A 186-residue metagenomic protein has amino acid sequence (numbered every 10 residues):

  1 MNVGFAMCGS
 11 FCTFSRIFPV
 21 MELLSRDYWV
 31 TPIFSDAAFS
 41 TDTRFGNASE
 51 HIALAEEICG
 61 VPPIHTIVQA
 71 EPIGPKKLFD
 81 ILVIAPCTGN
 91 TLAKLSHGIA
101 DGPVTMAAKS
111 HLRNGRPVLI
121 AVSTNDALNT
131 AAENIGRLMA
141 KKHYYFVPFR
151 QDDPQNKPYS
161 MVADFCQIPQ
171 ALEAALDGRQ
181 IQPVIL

Functional and structural regions predicted by a protein language model:
M1-V118, S123-L186: A cross-family phosphate/adenosyl-ligand binding-site feature
